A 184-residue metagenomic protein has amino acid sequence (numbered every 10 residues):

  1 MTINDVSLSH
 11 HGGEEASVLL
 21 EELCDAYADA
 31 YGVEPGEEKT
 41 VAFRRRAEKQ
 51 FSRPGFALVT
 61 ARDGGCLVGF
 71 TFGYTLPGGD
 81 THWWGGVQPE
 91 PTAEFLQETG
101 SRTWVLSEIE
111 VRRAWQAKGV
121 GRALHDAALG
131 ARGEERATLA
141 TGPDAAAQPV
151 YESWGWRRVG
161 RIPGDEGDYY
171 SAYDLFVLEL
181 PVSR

Functional and structural regions predicted by a protein language model:
M1-E21: Conserved N-terminal entry element of GNAT/NAT acetyltransferase domains
L23-E38: Helix-loop element at the rim of GNAT/NAT acetyltransferase active sites that forms part of the acceptor-substrate
G36-L58, R62-G64, V68, F72-T75 (+1 more regions): Active-site rim helix/loop that mediates acceptor-substrate recognition in acyltransferases
F72-E108, E166-Y170: Conserved acyl-donor/pantetheine-binding loop and adjacent beta-alpha core of acyl/acetyltransferases and related
W104, G130-P143: Conserved GNAT acetyl-CoA-binding A-motif
L106, V111-R113, A117-G130, E152-S153: Conserved acetyl-CoA-binding loop-helix of GNAT-fold acetyltransferases
T141-A145, G164-R184: C-terminal "cap" of GNAT-fold acetyltransferases
E152-R161: Conserved acetyl-CoA-binding loop of GNAT-fold acetyltransferases
